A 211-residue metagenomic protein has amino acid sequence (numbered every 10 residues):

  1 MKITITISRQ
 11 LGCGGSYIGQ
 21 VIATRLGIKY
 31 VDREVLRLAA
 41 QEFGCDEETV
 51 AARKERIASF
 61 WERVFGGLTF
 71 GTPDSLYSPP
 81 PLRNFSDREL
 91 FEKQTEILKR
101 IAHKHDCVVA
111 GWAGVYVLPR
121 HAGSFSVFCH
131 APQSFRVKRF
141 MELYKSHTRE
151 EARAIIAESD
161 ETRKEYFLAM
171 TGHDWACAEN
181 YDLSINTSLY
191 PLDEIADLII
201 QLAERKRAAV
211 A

Functional and structural regions predicted by a protein language model:
M1-R9, H105: Pre-Walker A (Motif I) flank of P-loop NTPase domains
I7-I22: Glycine-rich phosphate-binding P-loop
K29-A40: Short beta-strand-centered segment that lines the nucleotide-binding/catalytic pocket of NTP-utilizing
A40-D106: ATP-dependent small-molecule kinase phosphotransfer cores that center on conserved nucleotide phosphate-binding segments
A58-G66, F70-P73, T148-L192: Small-molecule kinase domains that catalyze NTP-dependent phosphoryl transfer to phosphate-bearing small molecules
I101, A113-R120: RNA pseudouridine synthases
R120-L143, R149-S159: Conserved phosphate-donor/acceptor-positioning beta-strand/loop module used by diverse small-molecule
